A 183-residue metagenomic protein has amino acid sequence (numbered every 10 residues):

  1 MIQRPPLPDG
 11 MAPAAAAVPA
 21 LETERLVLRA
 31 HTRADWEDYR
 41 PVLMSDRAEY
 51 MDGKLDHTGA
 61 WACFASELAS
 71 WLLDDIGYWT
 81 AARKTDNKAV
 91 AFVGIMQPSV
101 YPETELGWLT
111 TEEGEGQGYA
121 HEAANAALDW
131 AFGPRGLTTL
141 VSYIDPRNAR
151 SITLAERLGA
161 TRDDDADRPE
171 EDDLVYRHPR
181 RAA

Functional and structural regions predicted by a protein language model:
M1-Y50, W61-A69, Y78-A183: Acyl-donor (CoA/ACP) binding surface of acyl/acetyltransferases
H57-T58: Conserved phosphate/ATP/ADP-binding segment of small-molecule kinases
L72: Extracellular/periplasmic catalytic domains that process cell-envelope and extracellular macromolecules
D75: Beta-strand acidic-aromatic groove motif in beta-rich domains, primarily in extracellular
